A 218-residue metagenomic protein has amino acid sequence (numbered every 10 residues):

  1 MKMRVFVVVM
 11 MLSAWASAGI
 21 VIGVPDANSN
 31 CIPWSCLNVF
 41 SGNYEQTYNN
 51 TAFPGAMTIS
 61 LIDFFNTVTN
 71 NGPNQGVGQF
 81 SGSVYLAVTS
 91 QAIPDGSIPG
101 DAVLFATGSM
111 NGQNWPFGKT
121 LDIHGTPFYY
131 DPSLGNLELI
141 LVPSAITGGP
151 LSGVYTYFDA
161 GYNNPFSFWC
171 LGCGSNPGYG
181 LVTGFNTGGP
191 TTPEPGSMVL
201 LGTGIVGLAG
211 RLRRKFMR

Functional and structural regions predicted by a protein language model:
M1-F6, L212: Bacterial N-terminal signal peptides that target proteins for export
V5-V21, F185-V206: Short, threonine-centered small-residue motifs that mark membrane-proximal processing/anchoring sites and TM-junction
G19-Q91, I146-P190: Beta-sheet-rich sandwich/jelly-roll-like modules and their strand-loop junctions
T69, I205, R213: Short, glycine/serine-rich, charged loops/turns that create anion-binding and catalytic segments at active sites
G72-Y162: Aromatic- and Gly/Pro-enriched, solvent-exposed loop/edge beta-strand patches characteristic of beta-rich domains
A209-R218: C-terminal membrane-anchoring or membrane-association module
